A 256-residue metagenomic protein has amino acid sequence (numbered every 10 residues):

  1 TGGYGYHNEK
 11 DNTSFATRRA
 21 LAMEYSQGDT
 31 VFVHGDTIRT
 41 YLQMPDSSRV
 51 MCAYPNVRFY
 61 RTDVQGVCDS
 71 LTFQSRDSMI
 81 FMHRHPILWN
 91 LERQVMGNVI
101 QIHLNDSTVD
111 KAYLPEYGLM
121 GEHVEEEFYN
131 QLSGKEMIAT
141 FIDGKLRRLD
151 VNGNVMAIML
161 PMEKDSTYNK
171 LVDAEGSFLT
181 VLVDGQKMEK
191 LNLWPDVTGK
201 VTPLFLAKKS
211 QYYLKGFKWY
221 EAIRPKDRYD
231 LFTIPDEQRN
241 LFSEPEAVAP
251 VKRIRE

Functional and structural regions predicted by a protein language model:
T1-E256: Structural signature for solvent-exposed beta-strand/loop edge elements and short helix-capping sites, enriched
